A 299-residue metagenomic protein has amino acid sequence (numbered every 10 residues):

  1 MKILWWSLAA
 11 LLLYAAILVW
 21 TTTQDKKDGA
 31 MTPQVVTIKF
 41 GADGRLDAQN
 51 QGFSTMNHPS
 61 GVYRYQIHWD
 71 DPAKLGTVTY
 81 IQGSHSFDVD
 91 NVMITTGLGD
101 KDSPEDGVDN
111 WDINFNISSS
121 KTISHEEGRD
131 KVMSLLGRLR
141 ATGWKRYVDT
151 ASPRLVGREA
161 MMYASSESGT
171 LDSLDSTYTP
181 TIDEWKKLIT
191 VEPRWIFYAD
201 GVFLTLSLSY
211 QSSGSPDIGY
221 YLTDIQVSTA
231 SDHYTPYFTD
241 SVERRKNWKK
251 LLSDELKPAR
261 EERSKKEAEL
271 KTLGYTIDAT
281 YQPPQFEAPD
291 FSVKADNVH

Functional and structural regions predicted by a protein language model:
M1, D88-T95, N110-N116, R194-I196 (+2 more regions): Ordered hydrophobic segments in well-structured contexts
M1-L12: N-terminal Sec-pathway targeting helices
L13, V62, L135-L139, Y178 (+2 more regions): Intrinsically disordered, low-complexity regions enriched in Ser/Pro/Gly/Gln/His and often acidic
I17-S134, L155-A164, A295-H299: Short helix/turn-capping signatures at newly exposed starts of structured segments
K39-G41, D70, N114-S118, Y147 (+3 more regions): A structural detector for beta-sheet-dominated domains
G97-L174, P216-S253: Long, charged/polar, surface-exposed segments that mediate recognition or autoinhibition
R158-Y221: Aromatic/basic-lined ligand-recognition segments that form π-stacking hydrophobic pockets flanked by Lys/Arg to engage
S228-H299: A cross-kingdom marker for long, charged
